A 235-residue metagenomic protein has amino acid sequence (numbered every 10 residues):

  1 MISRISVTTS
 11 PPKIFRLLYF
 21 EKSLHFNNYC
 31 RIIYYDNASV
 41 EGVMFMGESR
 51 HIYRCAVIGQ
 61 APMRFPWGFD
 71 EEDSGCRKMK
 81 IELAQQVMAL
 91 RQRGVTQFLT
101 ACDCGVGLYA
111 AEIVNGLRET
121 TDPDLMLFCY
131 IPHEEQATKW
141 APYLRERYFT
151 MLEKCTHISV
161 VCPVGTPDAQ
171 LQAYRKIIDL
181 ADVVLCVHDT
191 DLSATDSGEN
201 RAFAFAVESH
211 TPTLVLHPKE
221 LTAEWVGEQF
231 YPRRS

Functional and structural regions predicted by a protein language model:
S6, S39-G42: Detector for intrinsically disordered, low-structure N-terminal pre-sequences
S6-P12, L17-L18: Cationic, amphipathic, low-complexity segments that mediate targeting or membrane/lipid association
S10-K13, D36-N37, F65: Residues at secondary-structure transition points
I14, F20-S23, G42, S49: Intrinsic disorder/low-complexity segments enriched in polar/small residues
L18-Y19, H25, P66, H217: Compositionally biased amphipathic helical and low-complexity segments enriched in hydrophobic
Y19, H25-S39: Short, positively charged and aromatic/hydrophobic N-terminal segments
F45-R234: Acidic/glycine-enriched connector segments
